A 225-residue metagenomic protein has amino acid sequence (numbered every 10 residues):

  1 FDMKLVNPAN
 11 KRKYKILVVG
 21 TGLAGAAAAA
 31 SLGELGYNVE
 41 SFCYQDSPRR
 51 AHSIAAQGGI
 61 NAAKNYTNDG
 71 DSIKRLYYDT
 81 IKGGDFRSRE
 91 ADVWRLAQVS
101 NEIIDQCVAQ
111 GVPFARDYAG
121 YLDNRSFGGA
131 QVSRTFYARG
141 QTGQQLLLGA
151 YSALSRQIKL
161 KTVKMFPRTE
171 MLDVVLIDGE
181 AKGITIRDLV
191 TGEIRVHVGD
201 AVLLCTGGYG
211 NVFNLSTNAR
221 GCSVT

Functional and structural regions predicted by a protein language model:
F1, A181-V196: Glycine-rich oxoanion-binding loops at beta->alpha junctions
F1-I16, E34: Extreme N-terminal leader/targeting segments of oxidoreductases
V6-P8, K13, Y44-K182, R187-D188 (+1 more regions): Conserved N-terminal/central alpha/beta ligand/cofactor-binding core
K11-Y14, G192-A201: Core beta-strand elements of the Rossmann-like FAD/NAD(P) dinucleotide-binding domain in flavoenzyme oxidoreductases
I16-S41: N-terminal Rossmann-like FAD-binding beta1-loop-alpha1 element of flavoenzymes
T21, R139, G192-R195, V212-R220: Alpha-helix N-cap/helix-initiation motif
E34-N38, P48, D69, T217-V224: A glycine- and small-aliphatic-rich helix-loop capping segment at beta-alpha/alpha-beta transitions that lines
A201-T225: Glycine-rich loop(s) and the adjacent beta-strand/alpha-helix scaffold that form part
